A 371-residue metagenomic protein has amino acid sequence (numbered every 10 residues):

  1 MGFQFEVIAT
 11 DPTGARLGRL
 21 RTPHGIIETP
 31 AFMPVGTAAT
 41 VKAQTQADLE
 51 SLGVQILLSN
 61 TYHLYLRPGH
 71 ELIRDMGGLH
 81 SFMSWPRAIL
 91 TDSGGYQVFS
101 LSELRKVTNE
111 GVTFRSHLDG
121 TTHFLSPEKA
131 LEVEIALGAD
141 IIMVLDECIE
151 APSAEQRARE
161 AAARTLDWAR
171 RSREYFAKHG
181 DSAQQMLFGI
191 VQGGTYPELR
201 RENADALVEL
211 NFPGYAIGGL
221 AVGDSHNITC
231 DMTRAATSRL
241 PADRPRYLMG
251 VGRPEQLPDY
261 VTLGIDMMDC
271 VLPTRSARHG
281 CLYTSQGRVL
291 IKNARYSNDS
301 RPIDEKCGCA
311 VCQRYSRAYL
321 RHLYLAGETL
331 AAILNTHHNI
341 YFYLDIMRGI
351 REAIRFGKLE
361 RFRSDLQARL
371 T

Functional and structural regions predicted by a protein language model:
M1-D181, A294-S297: Non-catalytic, usually N-terminal nucleic-acid engagement modules in DNA/RNA processing proteins
M1-R19, I27-A31, K42-A43, D146-P152 (+1 more regions): C-terminal extensions of enzymes
G25, L57, D92, E134 (+5 more regions): Conserved, mostly hydrophobic/aromatic
A130, A161, T165-W168, S172 (+5 more regions): Alpha-helical packing segments of well-folded alpha/beta enzyme cores
G138, A169, R173-F176, G180 (+4 more regions): Structural signal for hydrophobic packing residues in well-ordered secondary-structure cores of soluble enzyme domains
A151-A154, R159, G214-L220, T329-A332: Glycine- and acidic
E155-L166, E174, E198-L210, H337: Short, electropositive alpha-helical surface patch
H179-I303: Glycine-rich phosphate/ribose-binding loops and adjacent secondary-structure elements that form binding surfaces
